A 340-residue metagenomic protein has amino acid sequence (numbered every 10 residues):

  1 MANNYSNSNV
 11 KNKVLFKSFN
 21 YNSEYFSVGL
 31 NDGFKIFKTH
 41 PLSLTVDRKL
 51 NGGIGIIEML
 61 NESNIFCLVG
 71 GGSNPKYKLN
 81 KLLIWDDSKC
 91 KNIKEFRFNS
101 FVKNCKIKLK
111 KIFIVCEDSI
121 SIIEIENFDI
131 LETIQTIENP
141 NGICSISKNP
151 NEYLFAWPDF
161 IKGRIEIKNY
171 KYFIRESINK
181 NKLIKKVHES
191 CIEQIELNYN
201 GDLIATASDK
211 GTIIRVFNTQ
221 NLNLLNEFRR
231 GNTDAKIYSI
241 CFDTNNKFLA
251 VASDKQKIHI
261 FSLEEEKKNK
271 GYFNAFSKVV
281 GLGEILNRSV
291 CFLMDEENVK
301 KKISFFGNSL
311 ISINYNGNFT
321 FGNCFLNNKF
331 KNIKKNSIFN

Functional and structural regions predicted by a protein language model:
N3-K35, N51-N64: Beta-strand-rich domains and repeat architectures in extracellular enzymes and scaffolds, especially beta-propellers
N9-S18, G53-E58, S100-K106, T136-K148 (+3 more regions): Canonical WD40 repeat/beta-propeller blade segments in eukaryotic WD-repeat proteins
K13, G33, R48-G55, M59-E62 (+3 more regions): Terminal intrinsically disordered, low-complexity extensions flanking WD-repeat/beta-propeller proteins
N22-L50, I65, V69-S88: Beta-propeller domains
N22-S23, S63, L109-K111, P150-E152 (+4 more regions): Conserved loop/turn motif of beta-propeller repeat scaffolds
F26, F66, I112, F155 (+3 more regions): Hydrophobic beta-strand positions that form the internal "hydrophobic ladder" of WD40/Gbeta-like beta-propeller blades
F37-T45, K81-K91, S119-I137, P158-I192 (+2 more regions): Per-blade loop-tip surfaces of WD-repeat and WD-like beta-propellers in eukaryotic adaptors/scaffolds
K89-N149: Asp-box/WD-like beta-propeller blade repeats and closely related beta-sheet repeat scaffolds
